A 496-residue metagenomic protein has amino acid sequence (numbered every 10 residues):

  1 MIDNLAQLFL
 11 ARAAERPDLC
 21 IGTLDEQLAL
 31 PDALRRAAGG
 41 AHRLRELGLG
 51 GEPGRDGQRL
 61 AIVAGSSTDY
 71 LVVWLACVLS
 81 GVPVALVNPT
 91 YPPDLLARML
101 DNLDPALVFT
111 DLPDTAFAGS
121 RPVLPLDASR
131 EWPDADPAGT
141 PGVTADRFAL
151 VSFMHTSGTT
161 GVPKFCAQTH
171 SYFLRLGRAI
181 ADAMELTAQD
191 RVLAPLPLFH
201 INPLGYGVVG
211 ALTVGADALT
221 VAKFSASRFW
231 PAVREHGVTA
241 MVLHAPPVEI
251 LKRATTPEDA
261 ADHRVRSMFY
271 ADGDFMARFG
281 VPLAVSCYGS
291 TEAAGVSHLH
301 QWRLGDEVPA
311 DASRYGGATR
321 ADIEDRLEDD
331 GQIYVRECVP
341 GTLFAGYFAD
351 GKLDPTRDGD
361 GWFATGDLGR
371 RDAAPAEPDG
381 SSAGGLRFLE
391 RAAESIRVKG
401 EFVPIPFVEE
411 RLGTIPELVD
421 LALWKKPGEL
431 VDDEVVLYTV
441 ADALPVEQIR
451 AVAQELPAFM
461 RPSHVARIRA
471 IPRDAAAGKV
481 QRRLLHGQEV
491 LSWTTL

Functional and structural regions predicted by a protein language model:
P17, D136-H155, V162, E185-R191: Conserved pre-ATP/AMP-binding loop-to-beta segment of ANL
E26, R43-Y91, P195-P197, F402: Conserved AMP-binding/adenylate-forming
A29-P31, V151-R175: Conserved AMP-binding A3 loop
L174-R191, F199-A240: Conserved AMP-binding/adenylation subdomain of ANL enzymes
V238-L243, K252-A312, E324: Gly/Ser/Thr-rich phosphate-binding loop
H298, W302-G305, E328-D360, E401-V403: Conserved ATP/PPi-binding loop(s) of AMP-dependent carboxylate-activating enzymes
G361, L368-R461: AMP-binding/adenylate-forming catalytic core of the ANL superfamily
L456-V480: AMP-binding/adenylate-forming catalytic domain of the ANL superfamily
